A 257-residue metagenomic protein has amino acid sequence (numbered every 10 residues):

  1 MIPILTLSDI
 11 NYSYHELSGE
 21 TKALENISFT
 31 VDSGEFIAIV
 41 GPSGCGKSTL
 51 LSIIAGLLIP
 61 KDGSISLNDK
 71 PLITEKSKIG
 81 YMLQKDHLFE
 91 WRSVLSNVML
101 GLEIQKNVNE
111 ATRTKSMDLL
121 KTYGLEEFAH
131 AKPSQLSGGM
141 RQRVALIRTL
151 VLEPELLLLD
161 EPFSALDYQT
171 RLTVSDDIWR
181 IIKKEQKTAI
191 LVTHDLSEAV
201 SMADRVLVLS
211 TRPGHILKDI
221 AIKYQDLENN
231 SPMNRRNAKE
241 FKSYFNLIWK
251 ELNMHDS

Functional and structural regions predicted by a protein language model:
M1-I4, S13-N26: A short, flexible loop at the N-terminus of ABC-type nucleotide-binding domains that lies
V40-P42: The feature captures the beta-strand-to-loop junction immediately N-terminal to the Walker
A55: Helix-to-loop junction immediately C-terminal to a conserved catalytic motif
G63-E75: Conserved ABC transporter NBD signature motif
L95-E103, R113, A221: Short helical segment in ABC ATPase nucleotide-binding domains corresponding to the A-loop/adjacent helical element
K132-L136, M140: Conserved ABC ATPase signature
V151-E155: A short, proline-enriched helix->beta-strand linker immediately N-terminal to the Walker B motif in ABC-type P-loop
